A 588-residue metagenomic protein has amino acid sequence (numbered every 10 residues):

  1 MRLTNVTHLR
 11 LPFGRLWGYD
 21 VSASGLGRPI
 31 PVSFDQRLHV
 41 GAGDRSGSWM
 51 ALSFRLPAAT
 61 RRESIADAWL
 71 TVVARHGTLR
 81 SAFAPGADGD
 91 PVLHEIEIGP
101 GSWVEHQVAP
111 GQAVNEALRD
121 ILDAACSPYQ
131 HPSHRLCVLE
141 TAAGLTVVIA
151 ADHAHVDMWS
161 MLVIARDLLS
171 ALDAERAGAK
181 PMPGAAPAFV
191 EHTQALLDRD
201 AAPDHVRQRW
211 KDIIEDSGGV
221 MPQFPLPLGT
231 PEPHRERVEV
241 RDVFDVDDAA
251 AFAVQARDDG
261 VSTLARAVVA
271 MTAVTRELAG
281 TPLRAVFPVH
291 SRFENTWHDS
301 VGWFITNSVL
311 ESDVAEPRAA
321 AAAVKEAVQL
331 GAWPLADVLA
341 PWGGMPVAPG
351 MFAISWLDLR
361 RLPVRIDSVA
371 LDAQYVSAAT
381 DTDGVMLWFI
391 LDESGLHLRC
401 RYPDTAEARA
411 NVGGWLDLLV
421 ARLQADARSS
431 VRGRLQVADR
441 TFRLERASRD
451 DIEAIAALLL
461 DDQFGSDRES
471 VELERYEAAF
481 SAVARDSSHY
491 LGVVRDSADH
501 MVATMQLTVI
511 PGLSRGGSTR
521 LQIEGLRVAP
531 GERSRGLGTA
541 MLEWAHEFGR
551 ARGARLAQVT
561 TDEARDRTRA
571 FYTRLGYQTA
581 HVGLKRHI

Functional and structural regions predicted by a protein language model:
M1-D44, D67-G111, P132, A186-R237: Short amphipathic alpha-helices and their capping loops
M1-L38, A42, S48, T275-A336 (+3 more regions): Acyl-thioester-dependent acyl-group transfer interface
L3-N5, P128, H134-V190, N411-Q424: Active-site-proximal acidic secondary-structure segment that organizes catalysis
F13-G25, A58-A74, D90-H131, P317-E326 (+1 more regions): A short, small/polar-residue-rich loop/turn motif at beta-strand boundaries within alpha/beta enzyme cores
A23-S24, R434-D450: Conserved N-terminal entry element of GNAT/NAT acetyltransferase domains
S24-R28, R45-S64, Q130-I149, G229-R292 (+3 more regions): Gly/Ser/Thr-rich phosphate-binding loops and adjoining beta-strand/alpha-helix segments that form adenosine-phosphate
T539, E563-H581, R586: Conserved active-site alpha-helix within GNAT-family acetyltransferase domains
G549-T561: Conserved GNAT acetyl-CoA-binding A-motif
